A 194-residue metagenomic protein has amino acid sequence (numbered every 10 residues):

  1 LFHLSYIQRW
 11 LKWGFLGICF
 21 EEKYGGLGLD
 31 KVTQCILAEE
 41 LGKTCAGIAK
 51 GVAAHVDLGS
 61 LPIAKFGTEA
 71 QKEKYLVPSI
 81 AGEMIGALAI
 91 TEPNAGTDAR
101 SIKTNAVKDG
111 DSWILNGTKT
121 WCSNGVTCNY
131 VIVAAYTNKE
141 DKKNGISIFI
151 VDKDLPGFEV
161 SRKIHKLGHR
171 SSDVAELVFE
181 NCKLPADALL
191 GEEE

Functional and structural regions predicted by a protein language model:
K12-E83, S123-Y130: Internal helix-loop-helix
G14, A38-G42, A135, V151-P156 (+1 more regions): Short Ser/Thr-interspersed hydrophobic loop/turn segments at strand-loop and sheet-helix junctions that line or gate
G28-A38, D98-I102, V178, L184: Structural signature of FAD isoalloxazine-binding scaffolds in flavoprotein oxidoreductases
T33, K153-I164, D173-E194: A glycine-rich, basic-preceded beta-loop-alpha segment at the flavin cofactor/substrate interface of flavin-utilizing
S79, N94-T97, W121-N124, T137-E140 (+2 more regions): Short Gly/Pro-enriched turn/cap motifs at secondary-structure boundaries
G82-I90: A short, Trp-centered hydrophobic/proline-enriched beta-strand micro-motif
T104-V107: A structural signal for short hydrophobic beta-strand segments in well-ordered beta-sheet cores
S112, N116-V160: A short core secondary-structure module
